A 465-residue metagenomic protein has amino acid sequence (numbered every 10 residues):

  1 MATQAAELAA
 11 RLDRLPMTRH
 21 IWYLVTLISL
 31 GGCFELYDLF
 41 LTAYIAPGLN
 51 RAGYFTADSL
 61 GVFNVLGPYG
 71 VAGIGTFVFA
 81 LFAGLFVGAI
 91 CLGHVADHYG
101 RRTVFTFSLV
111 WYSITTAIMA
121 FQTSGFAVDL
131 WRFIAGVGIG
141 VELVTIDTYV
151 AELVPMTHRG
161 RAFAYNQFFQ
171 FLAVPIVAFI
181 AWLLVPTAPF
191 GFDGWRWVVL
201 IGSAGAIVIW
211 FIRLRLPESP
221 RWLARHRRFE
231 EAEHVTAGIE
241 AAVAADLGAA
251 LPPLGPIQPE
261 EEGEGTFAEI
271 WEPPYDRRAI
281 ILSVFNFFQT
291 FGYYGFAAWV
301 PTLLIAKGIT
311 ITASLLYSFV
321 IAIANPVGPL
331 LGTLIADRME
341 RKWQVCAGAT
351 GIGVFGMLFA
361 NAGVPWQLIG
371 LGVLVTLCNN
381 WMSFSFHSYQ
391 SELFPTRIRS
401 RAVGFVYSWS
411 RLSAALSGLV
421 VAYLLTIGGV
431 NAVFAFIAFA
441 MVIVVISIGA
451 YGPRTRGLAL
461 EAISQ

Functional and structural regions predicted by a protein language model:
M1-Q465: Transmembrane-helix signature of 12-pass secondary carriers
